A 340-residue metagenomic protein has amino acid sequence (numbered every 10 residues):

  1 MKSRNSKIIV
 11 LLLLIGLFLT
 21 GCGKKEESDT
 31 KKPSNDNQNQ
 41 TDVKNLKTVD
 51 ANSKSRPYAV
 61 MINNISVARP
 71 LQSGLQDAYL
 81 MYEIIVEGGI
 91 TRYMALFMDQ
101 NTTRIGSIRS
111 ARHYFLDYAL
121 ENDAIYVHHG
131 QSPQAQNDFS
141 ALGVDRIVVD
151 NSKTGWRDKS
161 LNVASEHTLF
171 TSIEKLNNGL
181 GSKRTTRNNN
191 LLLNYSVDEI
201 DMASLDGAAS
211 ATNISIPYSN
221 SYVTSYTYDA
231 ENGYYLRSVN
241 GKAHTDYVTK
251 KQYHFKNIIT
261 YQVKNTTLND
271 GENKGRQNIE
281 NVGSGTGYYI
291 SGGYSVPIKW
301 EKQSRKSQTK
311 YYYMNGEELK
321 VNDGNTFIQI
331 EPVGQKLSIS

Functional and structural regions predicted by a protein language model:
M1-I9: Bacterial N-terminal signal peptides that target proteins for export
F18-G21: C-terminal motif of bacterial Sec signal peptides marking the signal peptidase cleavage site
G23-K25: Bacterial signal peptide processing site
K31-N35, Q40-A78, E87-S340: A surface/extracellular/periplasmic glyco- and lipid-processing/surface-interacting theme
I84: Change "in soluble alpha/beta enzymes" to "in soluble alpha/beta proteins
